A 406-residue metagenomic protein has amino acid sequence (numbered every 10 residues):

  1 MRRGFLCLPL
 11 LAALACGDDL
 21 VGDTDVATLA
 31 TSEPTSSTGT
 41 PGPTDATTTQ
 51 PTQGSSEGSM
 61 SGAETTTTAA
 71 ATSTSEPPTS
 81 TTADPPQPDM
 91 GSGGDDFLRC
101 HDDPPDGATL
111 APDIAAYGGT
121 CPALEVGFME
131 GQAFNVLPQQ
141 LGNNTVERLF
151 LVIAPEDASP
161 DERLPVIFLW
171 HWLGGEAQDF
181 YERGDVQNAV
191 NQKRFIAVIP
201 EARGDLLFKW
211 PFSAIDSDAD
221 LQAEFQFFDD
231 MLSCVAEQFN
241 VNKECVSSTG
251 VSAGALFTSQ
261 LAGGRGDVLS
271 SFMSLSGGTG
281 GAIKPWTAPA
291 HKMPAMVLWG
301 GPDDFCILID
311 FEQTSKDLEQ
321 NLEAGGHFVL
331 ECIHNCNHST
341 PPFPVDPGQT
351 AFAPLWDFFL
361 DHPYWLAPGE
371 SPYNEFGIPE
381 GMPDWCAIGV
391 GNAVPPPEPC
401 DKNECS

Functional and structural regions predicted by a protein language model:
M1-L14: Sec-dependent bacterial lipoprotein signal peptides
L14-C100, D106-T109: Ser/Thr-rich, Pro/Gly/Ala-heavy low-complexity intrinsically disordered linkers and tails of secreted extracellular
G17, Q87-V166, T249-M273, T279 (+3 more regions): A domain-start/cap signature at the N-terminus of enzymes
L141, T145-A154, A158-E244: Serine-hydrolase catalytic machinery in alpha/beta-hydrolase-like enzymes
E162-V166, Q192-V198, N242-S247, R265-F272 (+2 more regions): Loop/turn elements at helix/coil->beta-strand transitions in domains of secreted/extracellular proteins
L164, F180, D218-Q226, S252 (+4 more regions): Soluble non-cytosolic domains of exported or imported proteins
H171-G174, A236-F239, V251, A255-T258 (+6 more regions): Cell-envelope and extracellular/periplasmic
D267-A353: The feature captures the conserved acid-bearing segment of alpha/beta-hydrolase catalytic domains
